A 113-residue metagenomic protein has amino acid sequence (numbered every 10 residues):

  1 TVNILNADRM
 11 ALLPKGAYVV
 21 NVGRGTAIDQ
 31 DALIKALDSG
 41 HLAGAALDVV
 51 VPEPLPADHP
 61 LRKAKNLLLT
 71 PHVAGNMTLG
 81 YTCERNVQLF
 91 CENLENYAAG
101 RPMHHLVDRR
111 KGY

Functional and structural regions predicted by a protein language model:
T1-P60: Rossmann-like adenosine-cofactor binding region
V51-Y113: C-terminal helix-to-coil terminal segments
